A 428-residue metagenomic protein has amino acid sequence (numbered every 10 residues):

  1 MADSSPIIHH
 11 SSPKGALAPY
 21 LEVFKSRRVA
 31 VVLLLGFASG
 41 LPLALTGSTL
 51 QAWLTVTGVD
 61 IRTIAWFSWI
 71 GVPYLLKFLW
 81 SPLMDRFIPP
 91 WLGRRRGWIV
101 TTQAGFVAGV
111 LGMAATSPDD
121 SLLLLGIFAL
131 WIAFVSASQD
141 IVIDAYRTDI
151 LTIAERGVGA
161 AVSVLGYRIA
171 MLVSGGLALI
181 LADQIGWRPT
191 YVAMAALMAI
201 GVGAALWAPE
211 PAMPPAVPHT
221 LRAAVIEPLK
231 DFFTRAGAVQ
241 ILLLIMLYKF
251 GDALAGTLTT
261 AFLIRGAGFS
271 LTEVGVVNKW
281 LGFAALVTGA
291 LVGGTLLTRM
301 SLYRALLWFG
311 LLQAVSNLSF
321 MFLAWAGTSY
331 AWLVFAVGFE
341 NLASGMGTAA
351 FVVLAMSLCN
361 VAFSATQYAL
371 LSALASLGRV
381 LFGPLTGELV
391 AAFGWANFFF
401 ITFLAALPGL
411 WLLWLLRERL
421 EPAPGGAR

Functional and structural regions predicted by a protein language model:
H9-S26, E210-L242: Juxtamembrane intracellular "pre-TM" segments in multi-pass secondary transporters
P42, S48-T63, Y248, T257-G275: Short amphipathic helix-loop junctions that connect adjacent transmembrane helices in Major Facilitator Superfamily/SLC
L76-G93, T288-A305, V390-A391: Helix-to-loop junctions at the C-terminal end of transmembrane segments in multipass secondary transporters
L76-K77, G157-G176, A182, S372-F382: Glycine-rich segments within core transmembrane alpha-helices of 12-TM secondary carriers
I99-D119, L311-T328: C-terminal ends and interior cores of transmembrane alpha-helices in multi-pass membrane transporters/permeases
T101-V107, P189-W207, N397-L415: Symmetry-related core transmembrane helices of the 12-TM Major Facilitator Superfamily/SLC fold
A137-L151, M346-N360: Intracellular juxtamembrane helix-capping segments at the cytosolic ends of symmetry-related transmembrane helices
R304-L354: C-terminal transmembrane helical hairpin of 12-TM major facilitator-type secondary transporters
